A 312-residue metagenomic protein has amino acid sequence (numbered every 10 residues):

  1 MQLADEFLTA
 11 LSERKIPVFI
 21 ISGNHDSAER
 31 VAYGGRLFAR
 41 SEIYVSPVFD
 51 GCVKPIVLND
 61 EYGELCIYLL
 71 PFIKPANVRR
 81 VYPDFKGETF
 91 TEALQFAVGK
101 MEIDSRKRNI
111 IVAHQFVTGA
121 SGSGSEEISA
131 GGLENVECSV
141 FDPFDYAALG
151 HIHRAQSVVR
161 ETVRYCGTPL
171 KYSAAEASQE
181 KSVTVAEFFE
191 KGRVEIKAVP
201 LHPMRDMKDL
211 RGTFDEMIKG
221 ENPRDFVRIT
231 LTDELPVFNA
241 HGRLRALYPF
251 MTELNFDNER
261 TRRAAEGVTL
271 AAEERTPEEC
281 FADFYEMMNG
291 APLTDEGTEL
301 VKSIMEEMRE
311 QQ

Functional and structural regions predicted by a protein language model:
M1-I56, V140-F144: Core catalytic region of metal-dependent phosphoesterases/phosphodiesterases, especially metallo-beta-lactamase-like
A4, G23, I67, H114 (+4 more regions): Divalent metal-coordination and catalytic microenvironments
S12-R14, I103-S105, S139-P143, G220-N222 (+1 more regions): Short, conserved loop/helix-junction motifs that constitute active-site signature segments in enzyme catalytic cores
I20-A32, G51-K54, K74-N77, F116-S121 (+2 more regions): Active-site environment of divalent metal-dependent phosphoester hydrolases
Y33-G132, C166-P169, P200: Conserved catalytic scaffold of divalent metal-dependent phosphoesterases
A39-R40, T118, S123-V194: Conserved beta-sheet core of the metallophosphoesterase superfamily
G51-L65, L70, V163-F226: Binuclear metal-dependent phosphoesterase catalytic core
E187-Q312: Accessory, non-catalytic peripheral segments of nucleic-acid enzymes
